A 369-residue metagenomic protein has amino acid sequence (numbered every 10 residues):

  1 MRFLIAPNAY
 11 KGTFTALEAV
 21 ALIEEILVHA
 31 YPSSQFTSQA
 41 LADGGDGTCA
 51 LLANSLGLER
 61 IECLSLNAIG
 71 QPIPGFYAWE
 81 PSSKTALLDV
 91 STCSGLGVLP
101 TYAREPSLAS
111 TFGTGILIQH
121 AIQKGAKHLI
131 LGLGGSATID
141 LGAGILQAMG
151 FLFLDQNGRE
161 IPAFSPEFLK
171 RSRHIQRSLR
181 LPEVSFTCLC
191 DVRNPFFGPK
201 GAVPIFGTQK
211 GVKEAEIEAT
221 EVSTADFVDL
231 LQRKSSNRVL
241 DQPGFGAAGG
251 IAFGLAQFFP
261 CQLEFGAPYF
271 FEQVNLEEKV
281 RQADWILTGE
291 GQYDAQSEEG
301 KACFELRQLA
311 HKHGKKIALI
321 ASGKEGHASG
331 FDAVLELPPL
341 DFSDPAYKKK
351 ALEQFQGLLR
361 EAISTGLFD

Functional and structural regions predicted by a protein language model:
R2-L133, A137-D369: N-terminal loops that bind phosphate or other acidic moieties and the adjacent beta-alpha structural core
